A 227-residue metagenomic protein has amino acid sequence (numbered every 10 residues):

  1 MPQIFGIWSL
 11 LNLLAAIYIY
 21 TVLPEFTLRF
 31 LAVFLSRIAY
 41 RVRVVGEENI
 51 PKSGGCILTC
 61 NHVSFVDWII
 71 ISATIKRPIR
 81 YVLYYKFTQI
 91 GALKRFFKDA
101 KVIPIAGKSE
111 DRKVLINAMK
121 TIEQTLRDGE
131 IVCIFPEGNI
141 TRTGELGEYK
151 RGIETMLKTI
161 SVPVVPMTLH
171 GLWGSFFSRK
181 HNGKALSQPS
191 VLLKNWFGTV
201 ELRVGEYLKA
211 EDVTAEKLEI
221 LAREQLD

Functional and structural regions predicted by a protein language model:
P2-L10: Hydrophobic alpha-helical transmembrane segments
N12-T21: Alpha-helical transmembrane segments
P24-H62, R127: Helix-to-loop junction immediately C-terminal to a conserved catalytic motif
I38, K52-D111, G174-S178: Catalytic core of membrane glycerolipid acyltransferases/transacylases, capturing the structured, soluble-facing
G55-I57, G129-F135, V165: Residue-level preference for the first positions of well-ordered beta-strands
I71, F96, Q124, T155-T159: Hydrophobic/aromatic ligand-binding patch that stacks against planar heteroaromatic rings of cofactors or nucleotides
E123-E154: Catalytic-site beta-strand/loop segments enriched in glycine and acidic/polar residues
G144-V213: A cross-family acyltransferase "interaction/gating" segment
